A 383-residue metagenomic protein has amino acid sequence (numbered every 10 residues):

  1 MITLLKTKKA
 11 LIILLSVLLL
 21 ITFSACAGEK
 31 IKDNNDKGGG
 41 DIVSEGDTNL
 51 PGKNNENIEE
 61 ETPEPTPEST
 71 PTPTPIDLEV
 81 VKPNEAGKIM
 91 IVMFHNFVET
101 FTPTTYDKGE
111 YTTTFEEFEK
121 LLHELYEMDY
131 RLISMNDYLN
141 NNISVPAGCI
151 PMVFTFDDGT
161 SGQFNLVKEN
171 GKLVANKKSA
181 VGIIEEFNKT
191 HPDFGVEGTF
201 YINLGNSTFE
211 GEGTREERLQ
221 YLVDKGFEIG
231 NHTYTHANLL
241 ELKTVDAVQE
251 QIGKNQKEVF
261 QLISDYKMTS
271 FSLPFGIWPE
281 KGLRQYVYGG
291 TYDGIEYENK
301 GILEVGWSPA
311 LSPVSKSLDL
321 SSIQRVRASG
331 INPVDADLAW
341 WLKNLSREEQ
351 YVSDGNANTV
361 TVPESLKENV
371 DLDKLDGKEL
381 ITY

Functional and structural regions predicted by a protein language model:
T3-L11: Bacterial N-terminal signal peptides that target proteins for export
L14-T22: Bacterial N-terminal signal peptides
I21-E45: Sec-dependent signal peptide cleavage junction
L50-G52, E64-T155, S161-K168, E241-Y383: C-terminal active-site subregion of NodB/CE4 polysaccharide deacetylases
I91-M93, R131-M135, V153-F154, A180-E212 (+1 more regions): Short, well-structured secondary-structure segments
E110-L132, K172-E185, T208-E216: Aromatic- and glycine-enriched glycan-recognition loops and surfaces that form the carbohydrate-binding subsites
V145, I184-G195, G211-G230, G294-E296 (+1 more regions): Acidic (Asp/Glu)-rich catalytic clusters
V167, L173-V174, A180-I183, S207-E228 (+2 more regions): Alpha-helical scaffold elements lining the catalytic groove of polysaccharide deacetylases
